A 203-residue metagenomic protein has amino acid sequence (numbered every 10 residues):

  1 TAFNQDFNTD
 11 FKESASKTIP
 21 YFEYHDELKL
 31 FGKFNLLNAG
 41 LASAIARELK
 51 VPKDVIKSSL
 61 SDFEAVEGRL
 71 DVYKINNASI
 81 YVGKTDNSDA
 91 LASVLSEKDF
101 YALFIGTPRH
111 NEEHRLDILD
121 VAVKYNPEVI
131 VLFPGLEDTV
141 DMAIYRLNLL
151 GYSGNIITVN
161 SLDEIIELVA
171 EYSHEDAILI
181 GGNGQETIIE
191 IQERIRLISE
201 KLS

Functional and structural regions predicted by a protein language model:
T1-I19, E23-Y24, H110-H114: Flexible active-site lid/hinge loop adjacent to a nucleotide/diphosphate and Mg2+-phosphate binding pocket
S14-S16, L28-K29, A44-K53, K57-S203: ATP-dependent carboxylate-amine ligase
F31-F34: Intrinsically disordered, low-complexity interaction hubs enriched in FG repeats and polar/small residues
N38: Nucleotide/phosphate-binding loop and acidic/charged catalytic motifs in nucleotide-binding or -utilizing enzymes
